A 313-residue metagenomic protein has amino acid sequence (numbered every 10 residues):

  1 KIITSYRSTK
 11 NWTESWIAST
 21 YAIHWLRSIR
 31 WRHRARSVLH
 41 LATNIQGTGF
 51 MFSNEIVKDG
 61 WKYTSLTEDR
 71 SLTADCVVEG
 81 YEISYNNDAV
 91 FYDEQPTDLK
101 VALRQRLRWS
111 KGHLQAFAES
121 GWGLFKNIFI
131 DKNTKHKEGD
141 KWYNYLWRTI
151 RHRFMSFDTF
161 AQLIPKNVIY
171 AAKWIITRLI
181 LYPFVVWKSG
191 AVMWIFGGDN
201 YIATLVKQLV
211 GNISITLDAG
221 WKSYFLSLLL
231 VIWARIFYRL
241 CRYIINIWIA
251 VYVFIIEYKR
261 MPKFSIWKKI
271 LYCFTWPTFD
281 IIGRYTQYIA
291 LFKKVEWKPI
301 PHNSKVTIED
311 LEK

Functional and structural regions predicted by a protein language model:
K1-S65, L103, L107-A118: Long helical/loop segments within the catalytic core of UDP-sugar-dependent glycosyltransferases, especially the large
H40, T73-Y92: Catalytic donor-sugar/metal-binding loop of nucleotide-sugar-dependent glycosyltransferases
L66-L72: Acidic donor-binding loop at a coil-to-helix junction in glycosyltransferase catalytic cores that engages
L72-T73, A102: Short, hydrophobic alpha-helical packing/hinge segments within bilobed ligand-binding/sensory domains
Y85-I130: C-terminal catalytic/acceptor-binding lobe
W122-I150, K188-K313: Juxtamembrane C-terminal module of membrane proteins
K137, Y145-W174, A234: Loop-to-transmembrane boundary segments
Y170-V192: Hydrophobic, aromatic-rich transmembrane alpha-helices and their immediate juxtamembrane boundary segments
